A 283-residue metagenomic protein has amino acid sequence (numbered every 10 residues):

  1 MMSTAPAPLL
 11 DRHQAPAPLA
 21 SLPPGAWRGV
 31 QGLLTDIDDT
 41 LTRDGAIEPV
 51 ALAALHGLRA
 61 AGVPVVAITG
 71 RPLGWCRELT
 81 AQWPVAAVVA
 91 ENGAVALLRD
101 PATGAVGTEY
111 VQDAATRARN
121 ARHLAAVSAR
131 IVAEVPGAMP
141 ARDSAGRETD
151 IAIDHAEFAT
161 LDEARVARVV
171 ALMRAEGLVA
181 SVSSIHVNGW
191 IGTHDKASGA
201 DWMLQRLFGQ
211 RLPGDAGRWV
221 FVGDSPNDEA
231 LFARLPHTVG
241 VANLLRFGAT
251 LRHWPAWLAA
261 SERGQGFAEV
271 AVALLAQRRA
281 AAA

Functional and structural regions predicted by a protein language model:
M2-I37, L41-V66, P72-A90, A273 (+1 more regions): N-terminal glycine/serine-rich phosphate-binding loop of ATP-dependent small-molecule kinases, especially carbohydrate
T4-R12, P16, P23, R28 (+2 more regions): Mg2+-dependent phosphoryl-transfer enzymes with acidic/Ser/Thr/Gly-rich catalytic loops
A46-D143: Active-site phosphate-binding/coordination module
W83-P84, N92, E176, R234-L235 (+1 more regions): Short, structured coil segments at secondary-structure junctions
P101-E109, H155-A156, A273-R278: Short, surface-exposed amphipathic charged segments that create phosphate/polyanion-binding patches used for binding
V127-R234: Conserved acidic, metal-coordinating active-site core of Asp-based, Mg2+-dependent phosphoryl-transfer enzymes
